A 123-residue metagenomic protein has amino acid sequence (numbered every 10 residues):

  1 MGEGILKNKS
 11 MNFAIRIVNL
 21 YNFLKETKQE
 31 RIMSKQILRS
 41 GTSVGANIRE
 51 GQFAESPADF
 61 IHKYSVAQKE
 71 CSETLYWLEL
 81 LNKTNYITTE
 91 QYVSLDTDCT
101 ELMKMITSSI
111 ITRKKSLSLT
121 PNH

Functional and structural regions predicted by a protein language model:
M1-H123: Short, C-terminally biased terminal segments at protein or domain edges
